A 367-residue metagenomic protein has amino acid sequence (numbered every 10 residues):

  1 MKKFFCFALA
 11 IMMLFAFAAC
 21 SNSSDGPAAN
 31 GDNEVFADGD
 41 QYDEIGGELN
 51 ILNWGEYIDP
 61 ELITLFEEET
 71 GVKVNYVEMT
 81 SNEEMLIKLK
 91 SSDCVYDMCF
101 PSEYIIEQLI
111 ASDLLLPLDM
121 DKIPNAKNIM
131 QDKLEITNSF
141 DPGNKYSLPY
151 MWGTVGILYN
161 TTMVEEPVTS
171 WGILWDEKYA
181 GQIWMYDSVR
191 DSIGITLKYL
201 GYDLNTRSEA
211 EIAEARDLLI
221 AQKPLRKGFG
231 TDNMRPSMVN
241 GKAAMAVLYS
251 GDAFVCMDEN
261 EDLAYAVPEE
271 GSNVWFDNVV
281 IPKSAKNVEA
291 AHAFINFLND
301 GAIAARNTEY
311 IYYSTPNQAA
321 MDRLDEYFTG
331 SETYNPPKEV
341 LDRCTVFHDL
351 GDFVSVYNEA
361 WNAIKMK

Functional and structural regions predicted by a protein language model:
M1-E48, K367: Short, low-complexity disordered leader/linker segments with a strong preference for bacterial N-terminal type II
G31-Q108, P236: Early extracytoplasmic/lumenal segment of secretory-pathway proteins
L52, Y57-I58, V95, F100-K242: Extracytoplasmic ligand-binding site segments that recognize negatively charged/polar headgroups
M85-L86, I106, W171, M234-S237 (+3 more regions): Short, hydrophobic alpha-helical packing/hinge segments within bilobed ligand-binding/sensory domains
I105-Q108, V239, M245-D262: A ligand-binding cleft/hinge motif common to bilobed small-molecule-binding domains
I212-A221, E259-K283: Periplasmic-binding protein-like
P282-D342: Mature extracytoplasmic/periplasmic domains
K338-K367: Conserved C-terminal helix/tail region of periplasmic/extracytoplasmic solute-binding proteins
